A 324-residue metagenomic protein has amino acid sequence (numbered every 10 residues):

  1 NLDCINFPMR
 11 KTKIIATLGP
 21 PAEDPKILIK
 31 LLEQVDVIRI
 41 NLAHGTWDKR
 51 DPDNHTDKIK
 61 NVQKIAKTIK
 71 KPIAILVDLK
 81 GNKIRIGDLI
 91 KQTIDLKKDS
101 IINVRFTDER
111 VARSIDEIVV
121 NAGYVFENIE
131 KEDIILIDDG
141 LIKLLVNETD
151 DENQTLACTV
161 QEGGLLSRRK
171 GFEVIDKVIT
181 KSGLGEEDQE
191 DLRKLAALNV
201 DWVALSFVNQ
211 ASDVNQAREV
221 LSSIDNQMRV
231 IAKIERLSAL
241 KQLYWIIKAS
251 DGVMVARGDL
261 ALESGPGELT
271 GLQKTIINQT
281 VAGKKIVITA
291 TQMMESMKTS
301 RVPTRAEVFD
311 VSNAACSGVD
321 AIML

Functional and structural regions predicted by a protein language model:
L2-L324: Non-catalytic helical/linker scaffolds that mediate oligomerization, partner binding, and domain coupling around large
